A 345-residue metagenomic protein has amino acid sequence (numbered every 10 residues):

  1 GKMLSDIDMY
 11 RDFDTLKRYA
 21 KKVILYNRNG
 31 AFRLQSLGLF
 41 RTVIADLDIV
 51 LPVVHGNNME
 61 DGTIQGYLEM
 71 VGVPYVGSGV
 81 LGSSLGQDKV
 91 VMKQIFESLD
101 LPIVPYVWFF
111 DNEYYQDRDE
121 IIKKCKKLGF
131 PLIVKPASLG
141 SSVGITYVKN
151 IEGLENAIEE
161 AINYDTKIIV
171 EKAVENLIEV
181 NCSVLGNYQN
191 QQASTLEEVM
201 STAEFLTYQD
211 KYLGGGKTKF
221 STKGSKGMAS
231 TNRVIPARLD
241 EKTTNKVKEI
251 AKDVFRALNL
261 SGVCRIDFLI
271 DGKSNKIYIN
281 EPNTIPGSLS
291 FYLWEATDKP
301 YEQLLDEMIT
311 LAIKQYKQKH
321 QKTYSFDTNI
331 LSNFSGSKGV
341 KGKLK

Functional and structural regions predicted by a protein language model:
G1, G186-Q189, D271-S274: Short acidic-glycine loop/turn motifs at beta-strand connectors
G1-L81, L85-V91, F110-E120, Y324 (+1 more regions): ATP-binding N-terminal substructure of ATP-dependent carboxylate-amine bond-forming enzymes
L37-I44, S83-L177, Y188-Q189: Active-site nucleotide/adenylate-binding loops and adjacent lid/helix of ATP-dependent enzymes
P74-Y75, I103, L132, Y301: Hydrophobic beta-strand scaffold residues
D100, M228, N232-K345: ATP-dependent carboxylate activation and anion-phosphoryl transfer catalytic cores that bind Mg-ATP to form
T146-K226, R238-K246, I277: Phosphate-binding site of ATP-dependent enzymes
